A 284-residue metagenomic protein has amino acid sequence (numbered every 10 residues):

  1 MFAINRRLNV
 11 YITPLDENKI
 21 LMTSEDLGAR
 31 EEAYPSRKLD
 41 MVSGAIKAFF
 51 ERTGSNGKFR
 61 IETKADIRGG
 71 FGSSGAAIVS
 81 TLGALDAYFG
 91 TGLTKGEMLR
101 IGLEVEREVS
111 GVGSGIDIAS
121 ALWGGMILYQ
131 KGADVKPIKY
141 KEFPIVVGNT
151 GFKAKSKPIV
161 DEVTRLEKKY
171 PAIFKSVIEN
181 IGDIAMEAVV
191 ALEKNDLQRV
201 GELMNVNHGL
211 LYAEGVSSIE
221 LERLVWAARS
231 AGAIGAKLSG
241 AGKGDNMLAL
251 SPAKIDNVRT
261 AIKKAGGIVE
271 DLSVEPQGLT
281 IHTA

Functional and structural regions predicted by a protein language model:
M1-A3, R68-I78, V112-W123, K237 (+1 more regions): FAD-binding core of FAD-dependent oxidoreductases, characterized by glycine-rich FAD pyrophosphate-binding loops
A3-R7, N56, F143: Short connector loops at helix/strand junctions that flank enzyme active sites, especially segments positioning acidic
I4-R6, F71-K95: DPxDG-like acidic metal-binding loop motif
N9-E51, A87-L93, R100-V112, I118-L238 (+1 more regions): C-terminal nucleotide
D26-L27, N56-I67: Glycine/charged-rich beta-loop-alpha catalytic/anionic-binding loops adjacent to active sites
A48, R52, N56-K58, G70 (+1 more regions): Long, hydrophobic/aromatic-enriched structural stretches that serve as scaffold segments
G54-R60, T91-G96: Short secondary-structure capping/junction motifs at helix and strand boundaries
A65-G69, E106-E108: Transmembrane alpha-helix interface/packing and boundary motifs in multi-pass membrane proteins, characterized by
